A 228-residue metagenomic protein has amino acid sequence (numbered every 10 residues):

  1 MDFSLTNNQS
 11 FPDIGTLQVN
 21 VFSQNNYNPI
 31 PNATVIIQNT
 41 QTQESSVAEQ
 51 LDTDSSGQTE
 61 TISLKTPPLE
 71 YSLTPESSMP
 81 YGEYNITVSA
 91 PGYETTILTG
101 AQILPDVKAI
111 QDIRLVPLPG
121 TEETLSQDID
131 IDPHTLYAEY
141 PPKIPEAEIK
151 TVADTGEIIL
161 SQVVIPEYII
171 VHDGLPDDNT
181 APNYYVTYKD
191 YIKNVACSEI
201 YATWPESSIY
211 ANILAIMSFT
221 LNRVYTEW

Functional and structural regions predicted by a protein language model:
M1-I30, S45, L51: Beta-strand-rich domain onsets/edges
N7, A48-L51, L73-E76, T99-Q102: Beta-strand-rich interaction surfaces with strong enrichment in secreted/lumenal proteins
N8, N32, D52, L64 (+3 more regions): Conserved, single-site charged/polar hotspot
F11-P12, L104-K108: Solvent-exposed, conformationally flexible loop/turn segments
A33-T40, I86: Hydrophobic beta-strand segments
Q38-E44, P91-Y93: Change "in extracellular beta-sheet-rich domains … of secreted and cell-surface proteins" to "in beta-sheet-rich domains
T42-S72: Short, acidic Ser/Thr/Gly-rich low-complexity loop/linker segments typical of extracellular and cell-surface proteins
Y71-T99: A short, solvent-exposed loop/turn motif at the edges and junctions of modular extracellular/periplasmic domains
